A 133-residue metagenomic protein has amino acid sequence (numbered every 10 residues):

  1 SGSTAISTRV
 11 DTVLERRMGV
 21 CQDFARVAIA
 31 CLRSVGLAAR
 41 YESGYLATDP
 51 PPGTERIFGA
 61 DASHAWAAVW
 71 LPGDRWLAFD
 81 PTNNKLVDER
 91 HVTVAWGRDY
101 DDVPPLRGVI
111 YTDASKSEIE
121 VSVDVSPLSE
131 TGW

Functional and structural regions predicted by a protein language model:
S1-G19, V27, S34-V35, Y100 (+2 more regions): Secondary-structure boundary elements
D23-Y111: Hydrophobic/aromatic-rich core segments of domains that either
V92-V94, P104-W133: C-terminal accessory nucleic-acid interaction domains of nucleic acid-metabolism proteins
